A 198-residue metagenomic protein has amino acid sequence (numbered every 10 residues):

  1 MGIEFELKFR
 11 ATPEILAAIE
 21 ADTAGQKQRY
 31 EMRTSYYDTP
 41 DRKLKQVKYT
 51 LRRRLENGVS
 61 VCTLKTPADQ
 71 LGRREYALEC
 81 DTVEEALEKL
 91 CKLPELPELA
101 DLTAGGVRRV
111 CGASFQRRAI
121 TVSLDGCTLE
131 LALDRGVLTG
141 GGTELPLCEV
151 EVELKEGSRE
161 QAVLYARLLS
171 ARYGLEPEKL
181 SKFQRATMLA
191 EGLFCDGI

Functional and structural regions predicted by a protein language model:
M1-I198: Phosphate-end processing signature that detects enzymes handling 5′-triphosphorylated RNA and polyphosphate
